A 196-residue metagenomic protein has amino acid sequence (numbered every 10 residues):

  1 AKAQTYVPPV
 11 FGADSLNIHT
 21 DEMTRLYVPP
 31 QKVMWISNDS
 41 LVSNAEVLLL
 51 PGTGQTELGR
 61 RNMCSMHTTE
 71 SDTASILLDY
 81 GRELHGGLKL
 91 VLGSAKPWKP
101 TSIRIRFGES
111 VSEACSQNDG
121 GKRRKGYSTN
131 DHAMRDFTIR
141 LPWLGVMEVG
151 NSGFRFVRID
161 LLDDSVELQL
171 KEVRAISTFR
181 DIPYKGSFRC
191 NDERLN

Functional and structural regions predicted by a protein language model:
Q4-N196: Extracellular/oxidizing-compartment recognition motifs
